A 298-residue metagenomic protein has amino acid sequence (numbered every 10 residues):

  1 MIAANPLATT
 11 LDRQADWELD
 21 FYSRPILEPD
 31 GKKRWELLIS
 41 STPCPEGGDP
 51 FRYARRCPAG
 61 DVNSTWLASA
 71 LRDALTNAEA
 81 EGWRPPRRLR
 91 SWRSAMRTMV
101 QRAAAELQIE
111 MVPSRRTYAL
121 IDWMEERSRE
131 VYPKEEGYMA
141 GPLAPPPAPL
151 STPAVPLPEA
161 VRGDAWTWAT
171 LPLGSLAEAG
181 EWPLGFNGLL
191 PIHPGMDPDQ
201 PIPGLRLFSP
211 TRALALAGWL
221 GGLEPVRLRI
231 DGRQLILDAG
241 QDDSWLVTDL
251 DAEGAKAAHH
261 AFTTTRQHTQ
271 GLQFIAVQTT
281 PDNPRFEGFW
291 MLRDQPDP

Functional and structural regions predicted by a protein language model:
M1-P298: Secondary-structure boundary/capping micro-motif
